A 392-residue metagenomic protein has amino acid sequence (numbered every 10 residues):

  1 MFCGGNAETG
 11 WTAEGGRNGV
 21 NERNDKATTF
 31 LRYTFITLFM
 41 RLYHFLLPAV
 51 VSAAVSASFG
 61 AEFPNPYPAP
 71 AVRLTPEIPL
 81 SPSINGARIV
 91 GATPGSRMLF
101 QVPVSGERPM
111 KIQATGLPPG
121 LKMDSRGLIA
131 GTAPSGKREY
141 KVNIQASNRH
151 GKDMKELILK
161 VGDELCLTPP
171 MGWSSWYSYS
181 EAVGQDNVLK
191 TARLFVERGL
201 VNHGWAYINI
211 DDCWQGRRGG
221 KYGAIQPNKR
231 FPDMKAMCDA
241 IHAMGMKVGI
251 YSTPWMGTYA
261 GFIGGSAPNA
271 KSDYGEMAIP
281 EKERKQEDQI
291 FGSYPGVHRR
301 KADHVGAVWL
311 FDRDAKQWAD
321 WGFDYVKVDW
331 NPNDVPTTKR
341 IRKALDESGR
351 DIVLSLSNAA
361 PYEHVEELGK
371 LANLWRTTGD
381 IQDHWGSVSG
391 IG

Functional and structural regions predicted by a protein language model:
F63-Y67, P82-E107: Solvent-exposed, low-complexity, repeat-rich "mucin-like" stalks and linkers
P70-A71, G151-D163: C-terminal edge beta-strand
V102, K137-H150: A short beta-strand micro-motif common to beta-rich folds, especially ectodomain repeats
R108-L117: Change to "...patches in solvent-exposed regions of secreted, membrane-anchored, or virion-exposed structural
P119-S135: Strand-loop-strand motifs at the edges of beta-sheets in extracellular beta-sandwich domains
K160-Q185: An acidic-aromatic substrate-binding cleft motif
Y177, T191-V335: Aromatic-lined carbohydrate-binding/catalytic grooves of carbohydrate-active enzymes
R284-I290, Y294, K301-D303, A307 (+1 more regions): Glycan-recognition surfaces
